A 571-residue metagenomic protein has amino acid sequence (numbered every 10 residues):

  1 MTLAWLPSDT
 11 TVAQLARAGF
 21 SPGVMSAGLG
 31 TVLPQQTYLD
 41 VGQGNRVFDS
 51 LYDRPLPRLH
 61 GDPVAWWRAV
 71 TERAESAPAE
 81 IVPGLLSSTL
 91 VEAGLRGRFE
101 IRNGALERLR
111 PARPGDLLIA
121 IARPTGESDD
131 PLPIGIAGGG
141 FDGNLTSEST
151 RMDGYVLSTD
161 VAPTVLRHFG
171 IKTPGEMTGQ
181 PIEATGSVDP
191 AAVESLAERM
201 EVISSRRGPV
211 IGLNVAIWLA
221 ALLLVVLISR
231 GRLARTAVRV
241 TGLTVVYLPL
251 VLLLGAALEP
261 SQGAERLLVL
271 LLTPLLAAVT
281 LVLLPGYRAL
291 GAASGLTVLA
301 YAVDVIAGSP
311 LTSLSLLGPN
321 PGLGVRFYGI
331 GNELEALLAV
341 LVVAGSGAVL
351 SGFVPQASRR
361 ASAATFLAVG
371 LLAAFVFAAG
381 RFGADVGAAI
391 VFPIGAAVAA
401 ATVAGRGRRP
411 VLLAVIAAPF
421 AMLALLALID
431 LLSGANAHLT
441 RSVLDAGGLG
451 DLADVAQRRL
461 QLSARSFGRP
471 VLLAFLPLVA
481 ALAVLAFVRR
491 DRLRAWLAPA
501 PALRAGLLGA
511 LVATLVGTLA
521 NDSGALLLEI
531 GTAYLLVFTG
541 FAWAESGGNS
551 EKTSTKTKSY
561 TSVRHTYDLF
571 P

Functional and structural regions predicted by a protein language model:
M1-R206: Soluble extramembrane regions of membrane proteins in the secretory/endomembrane system
G186-D189, G231-Y247, P285-T297, A357-L367 (+2 more regions): Membrane-interfacial loop-to-transmembrane alpha-helix junctions, especially the N-terminal start
S195-G322, L334-F353: Core alpha-helical transmembrane segments of integral membrane proteins
E201-G212, P319-V340, R381, L444-L473: Short aromatic-rich membrane-water interface segments that cap or initiate transmembrane helices in multi-pass membrane
I217-V225, V269-Y287, I330-G352, V391-R406 (+2 more regions): Hydrophobic cores of alpha-helical transmembrane segments in multi-pass inner/ER membrane proteins, independent
L250-L267, A373-P393, R489-L535: Membrane-water interface signatures at transmembrane helix termini and the short loops that connect adjacent helices
L276-A278, G291-Y301, R408-A427: Hydrophobic alpha-helical membrane-interfacial segments at the cytosolic entry of transmembrane helices
V369-L371, G387-L425, L536: Hydrophobic alpha-helical segments of polytopic membrane proteins
